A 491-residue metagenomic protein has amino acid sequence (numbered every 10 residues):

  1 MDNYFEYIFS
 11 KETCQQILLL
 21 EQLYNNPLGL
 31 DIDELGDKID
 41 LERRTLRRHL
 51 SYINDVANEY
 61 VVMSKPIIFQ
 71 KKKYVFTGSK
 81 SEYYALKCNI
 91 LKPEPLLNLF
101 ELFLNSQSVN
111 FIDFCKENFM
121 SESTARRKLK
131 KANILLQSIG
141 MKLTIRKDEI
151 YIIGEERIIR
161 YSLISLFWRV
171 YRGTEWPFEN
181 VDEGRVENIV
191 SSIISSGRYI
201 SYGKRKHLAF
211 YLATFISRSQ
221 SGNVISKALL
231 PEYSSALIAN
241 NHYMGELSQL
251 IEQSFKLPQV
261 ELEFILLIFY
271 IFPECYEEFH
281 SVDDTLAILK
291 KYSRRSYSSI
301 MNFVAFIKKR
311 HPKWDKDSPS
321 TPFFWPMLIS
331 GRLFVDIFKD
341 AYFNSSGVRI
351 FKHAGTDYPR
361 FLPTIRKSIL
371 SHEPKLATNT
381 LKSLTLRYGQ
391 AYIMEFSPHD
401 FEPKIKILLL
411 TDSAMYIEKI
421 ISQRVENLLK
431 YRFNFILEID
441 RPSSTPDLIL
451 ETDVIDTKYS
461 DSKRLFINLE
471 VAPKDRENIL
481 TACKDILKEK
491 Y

Functional and structural regions predicted by a protein language model:
D2-Y491: A cross-family "folded-core" feature that marks the main globular domain of proteins
